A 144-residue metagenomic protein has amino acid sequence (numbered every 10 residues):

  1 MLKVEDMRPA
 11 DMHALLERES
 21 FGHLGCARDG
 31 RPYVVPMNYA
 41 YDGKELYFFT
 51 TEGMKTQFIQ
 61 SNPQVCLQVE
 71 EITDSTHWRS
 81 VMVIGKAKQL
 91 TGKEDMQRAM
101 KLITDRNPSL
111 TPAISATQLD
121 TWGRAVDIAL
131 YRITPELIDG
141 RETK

Functional and structural regions predicted by a protein language model:
M1-R18: Extreme N-terminal tail/first-helix region
L2, W78-K144: Charged, gly/pro-rich active-site loop segments
M12, K55-F58, D95-A99: Amphipathic alpha-helical interface surfaces
H13, N38, T56-Q57, T73 (+1 more regions): Short secondary-structure boundary/capping segments
E19-T51, L67-Q68: Short beta-strand segments
A27, E70-T73, T117-W122: Short, solvent-exposed loop/turn elements at beta->coil junctions and helix N-caps that rim active or binding pockets
F48, M54-V81: Helix-adjacent hinge/juxtasegments
